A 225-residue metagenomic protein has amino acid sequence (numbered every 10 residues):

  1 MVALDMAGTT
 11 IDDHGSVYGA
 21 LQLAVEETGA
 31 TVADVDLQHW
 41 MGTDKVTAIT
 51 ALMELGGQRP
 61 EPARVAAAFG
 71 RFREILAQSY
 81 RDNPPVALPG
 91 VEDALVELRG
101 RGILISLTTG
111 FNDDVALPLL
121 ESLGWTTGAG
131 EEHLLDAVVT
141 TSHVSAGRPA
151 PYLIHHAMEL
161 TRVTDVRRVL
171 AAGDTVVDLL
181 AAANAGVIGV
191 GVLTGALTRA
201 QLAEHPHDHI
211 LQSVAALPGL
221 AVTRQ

Functional and structural regions predicted by a protein language model:
M1-E92, G100-R101, L117: N-terminal helical cap/lid subdomain that shapes the substrate entry/recognition surface in HAD-like hydrolases
E92, V96, N112-Q225: Asp-based, Mg2+/Mn2+-dependent phosphohydrolase catalytic module
G102-T109, D114: A mid-sequence interfacial segment
